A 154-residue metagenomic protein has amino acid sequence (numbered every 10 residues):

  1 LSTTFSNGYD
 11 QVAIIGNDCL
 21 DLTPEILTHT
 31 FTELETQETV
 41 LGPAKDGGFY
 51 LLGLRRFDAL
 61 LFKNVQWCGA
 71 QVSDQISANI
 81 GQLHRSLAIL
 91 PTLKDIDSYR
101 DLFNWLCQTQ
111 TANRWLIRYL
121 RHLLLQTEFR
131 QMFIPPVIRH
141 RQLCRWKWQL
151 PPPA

Functional and structural regions predicted by a protein language model:
L1-S2: Portal/gating segments that form or line small-molecule/metal binding sites
Y9-N17: Short beta-strand-to-loop acidic/aromatic patch adjacent to the donor-nucleotide binding site
C19-G47: Conserved donor-nucleotide/metal-binding helix-loop-beta segment in metal-dependent transferases, i.e., the alpha-helix
A44, R55, K63: Active-site rim beta-loop-alpha module in soluble metabolic enzymes
Y50-F57: Conserved beta strand-loop-helix elements of the APE1-like EEP
D58-S77, H140: Short, glycine-/small-residue-rich phosphate/pyrophosphate-handling segment
A78-A154: Conserved alpha/beta core of the MobA/IspD/sugar-nucleotide pyrophosphorylase nucleotidyltransferase superfamily
